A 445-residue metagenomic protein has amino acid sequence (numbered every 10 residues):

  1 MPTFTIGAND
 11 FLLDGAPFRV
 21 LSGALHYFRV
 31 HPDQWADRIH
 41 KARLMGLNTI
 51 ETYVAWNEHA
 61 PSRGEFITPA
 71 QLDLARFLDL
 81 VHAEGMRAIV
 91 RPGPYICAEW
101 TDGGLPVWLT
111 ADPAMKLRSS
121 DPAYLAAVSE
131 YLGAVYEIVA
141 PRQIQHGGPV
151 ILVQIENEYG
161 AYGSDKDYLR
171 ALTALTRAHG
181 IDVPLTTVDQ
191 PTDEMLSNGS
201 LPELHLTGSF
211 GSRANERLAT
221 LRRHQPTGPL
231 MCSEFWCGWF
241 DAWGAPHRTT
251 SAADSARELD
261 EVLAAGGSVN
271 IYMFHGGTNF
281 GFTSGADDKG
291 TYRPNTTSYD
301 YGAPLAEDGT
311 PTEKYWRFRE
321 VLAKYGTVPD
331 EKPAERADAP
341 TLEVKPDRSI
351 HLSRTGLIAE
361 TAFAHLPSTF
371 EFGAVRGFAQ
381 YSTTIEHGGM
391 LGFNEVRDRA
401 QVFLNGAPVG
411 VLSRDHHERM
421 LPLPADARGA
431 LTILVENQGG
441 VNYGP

Functional and structural regions predicted by a protein language model:
M1-T49, D79, R87: N-terminal carbohydrate-binding accessory modules
W35-T101, T173-A178: Aromatic-lined substrate-binding rim segments of carbohydrate-active enzymes
G64-L72, A83, G93-S119, L169-T173 (+2 more regions): Aromatic- and acidic-residue-enriched segments that line the glycan-binding/catalytic groove of carbohydrate-active
M86, A178-H179, S209-A306, T310 (+1 more regions): Catalytic-core region of carbohydrate-active enzymes that cleave or remodel glycosidic bonds
L105-P113, Y136, Q145, A306 (+4 more regions): An acidic-aromatic loop/edge-strand motif
A123-L201: Active-site neighborhood of glycoside hydrolase catalytic domains
G389-F403, L431: Aromatic-lined ligand-binding clefts that engage carbohydrates, nucleic acids, or primary amines
F403-P445: Beta-strand-rich ligand-recognition modules
